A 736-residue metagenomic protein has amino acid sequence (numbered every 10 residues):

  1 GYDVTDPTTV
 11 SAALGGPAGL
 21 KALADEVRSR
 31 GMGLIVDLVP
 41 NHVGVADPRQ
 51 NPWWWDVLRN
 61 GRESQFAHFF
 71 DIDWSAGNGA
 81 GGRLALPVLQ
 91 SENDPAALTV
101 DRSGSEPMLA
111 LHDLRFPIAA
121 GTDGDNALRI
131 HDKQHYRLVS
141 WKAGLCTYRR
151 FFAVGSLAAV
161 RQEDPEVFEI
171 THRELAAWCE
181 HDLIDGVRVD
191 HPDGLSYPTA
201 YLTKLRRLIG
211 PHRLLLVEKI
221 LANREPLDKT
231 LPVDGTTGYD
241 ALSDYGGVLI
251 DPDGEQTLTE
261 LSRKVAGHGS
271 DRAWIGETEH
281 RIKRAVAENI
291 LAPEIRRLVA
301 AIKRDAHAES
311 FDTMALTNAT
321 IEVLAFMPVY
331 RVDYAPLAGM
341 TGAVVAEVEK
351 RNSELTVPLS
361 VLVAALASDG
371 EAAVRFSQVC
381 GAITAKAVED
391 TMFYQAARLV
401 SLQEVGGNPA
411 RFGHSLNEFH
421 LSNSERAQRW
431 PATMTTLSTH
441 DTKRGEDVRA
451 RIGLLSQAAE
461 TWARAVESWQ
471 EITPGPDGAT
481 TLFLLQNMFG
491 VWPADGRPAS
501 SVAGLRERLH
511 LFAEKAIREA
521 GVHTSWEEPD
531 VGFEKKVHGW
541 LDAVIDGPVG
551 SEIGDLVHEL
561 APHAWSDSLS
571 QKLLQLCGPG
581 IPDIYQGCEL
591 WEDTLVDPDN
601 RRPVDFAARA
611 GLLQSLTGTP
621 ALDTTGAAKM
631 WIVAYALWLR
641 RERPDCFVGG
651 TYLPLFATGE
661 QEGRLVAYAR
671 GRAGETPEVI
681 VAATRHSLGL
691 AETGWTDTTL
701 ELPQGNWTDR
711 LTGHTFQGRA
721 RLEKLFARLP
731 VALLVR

Functional and structural regions predicted by a protein language model:
T5-T8, A13, K21, D25-V27 (+11 more regions): Carbohydrate-interacting/catalytic domains
G16: Glycine-rich S-adenosyl-L-methionine
L23-F70: Hydrophobic or amphipathic alpha-helical targeting/insertion segments
G31-I35, I184-R188, L214-L216: Structural preference for beta-strand elements that scaffold enzyme active sites
L34, L38, E63-T122: Long, basic N-terminal domains or extensions that often function in RNA/ssDNA interaction or organelle/cellular
L38-A46, H191-L195, E218-N223, C588: Short, solvent-exposed turn/loop segments enriched in Gly/Ser/Thr/Pro and often Arg
